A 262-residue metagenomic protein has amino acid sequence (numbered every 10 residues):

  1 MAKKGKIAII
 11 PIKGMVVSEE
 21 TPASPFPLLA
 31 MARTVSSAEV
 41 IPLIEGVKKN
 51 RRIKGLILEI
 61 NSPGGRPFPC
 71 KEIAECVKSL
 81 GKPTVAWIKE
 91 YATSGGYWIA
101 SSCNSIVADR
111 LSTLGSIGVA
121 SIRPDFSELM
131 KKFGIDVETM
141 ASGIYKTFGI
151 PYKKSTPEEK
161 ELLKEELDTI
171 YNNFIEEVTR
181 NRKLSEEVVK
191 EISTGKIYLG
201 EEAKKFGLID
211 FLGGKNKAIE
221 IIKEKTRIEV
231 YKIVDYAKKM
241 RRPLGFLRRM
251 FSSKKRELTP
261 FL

Functional and structural regions predicted by a protein language model:
M1-W98, C103-D109, A120-L262: N-terminal organellar transit peptides
